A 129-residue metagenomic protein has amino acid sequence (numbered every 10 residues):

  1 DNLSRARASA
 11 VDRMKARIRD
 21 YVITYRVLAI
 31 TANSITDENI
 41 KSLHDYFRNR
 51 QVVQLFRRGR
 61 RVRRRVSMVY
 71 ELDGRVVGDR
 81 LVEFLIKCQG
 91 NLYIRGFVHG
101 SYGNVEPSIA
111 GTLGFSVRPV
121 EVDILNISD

Functional and structural regions predicted by a protein language model:
D1-D129: Non-catalytic RNA-recognition surface used by pseudouridine synthases
